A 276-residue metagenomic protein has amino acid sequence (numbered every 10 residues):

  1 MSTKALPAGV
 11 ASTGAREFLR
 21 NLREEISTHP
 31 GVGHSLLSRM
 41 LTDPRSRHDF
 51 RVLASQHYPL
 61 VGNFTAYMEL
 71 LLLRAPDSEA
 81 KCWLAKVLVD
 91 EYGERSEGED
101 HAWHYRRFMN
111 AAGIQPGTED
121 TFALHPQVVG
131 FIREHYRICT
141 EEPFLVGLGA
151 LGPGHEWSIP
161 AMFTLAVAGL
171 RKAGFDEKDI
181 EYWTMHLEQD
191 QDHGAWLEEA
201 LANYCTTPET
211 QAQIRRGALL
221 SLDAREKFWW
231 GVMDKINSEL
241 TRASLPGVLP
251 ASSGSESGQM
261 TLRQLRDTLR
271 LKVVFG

Functional and structural regions predicted by a protein language model:
S2-G276: Non-heme di-metal
